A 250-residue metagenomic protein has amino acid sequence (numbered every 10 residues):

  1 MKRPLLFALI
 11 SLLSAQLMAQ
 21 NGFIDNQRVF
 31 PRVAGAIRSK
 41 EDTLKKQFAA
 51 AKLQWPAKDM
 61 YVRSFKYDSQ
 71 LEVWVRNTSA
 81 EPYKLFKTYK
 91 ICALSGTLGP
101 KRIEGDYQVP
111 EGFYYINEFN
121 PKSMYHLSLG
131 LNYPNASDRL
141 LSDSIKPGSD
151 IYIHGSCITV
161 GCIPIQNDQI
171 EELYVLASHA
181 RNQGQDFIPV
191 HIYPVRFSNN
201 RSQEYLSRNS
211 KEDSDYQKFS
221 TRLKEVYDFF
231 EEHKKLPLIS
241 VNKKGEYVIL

Functional and structural regions predicted by a protein language model:
K2-A8: Sec-dependent signal peptide recognition, specifically the positively charged N-region followed immediately by
L17-A19: Boundary at the C-terminal end of the N-terminal hydrophobic targeting segment
N21-D42: Short N-terminal segments immediately surrounding and downstream of signal-peptide cleavage
T43-Y61, V73-R76, A93-E104, V109-I116 (+1 more regions): N-terminal post-signal-peptidase region of extra-cytosolic proteins
F65-D68, K90-S95, V190-R196: Acidic helix-start/capping segments at beta-turn-to-alpha-helix junctions
N77-C92: Short Gly/aromatic-enriched secondary-structure transition segments
G105-L250: Exported/periplasmic cell-wall-interacting domains
